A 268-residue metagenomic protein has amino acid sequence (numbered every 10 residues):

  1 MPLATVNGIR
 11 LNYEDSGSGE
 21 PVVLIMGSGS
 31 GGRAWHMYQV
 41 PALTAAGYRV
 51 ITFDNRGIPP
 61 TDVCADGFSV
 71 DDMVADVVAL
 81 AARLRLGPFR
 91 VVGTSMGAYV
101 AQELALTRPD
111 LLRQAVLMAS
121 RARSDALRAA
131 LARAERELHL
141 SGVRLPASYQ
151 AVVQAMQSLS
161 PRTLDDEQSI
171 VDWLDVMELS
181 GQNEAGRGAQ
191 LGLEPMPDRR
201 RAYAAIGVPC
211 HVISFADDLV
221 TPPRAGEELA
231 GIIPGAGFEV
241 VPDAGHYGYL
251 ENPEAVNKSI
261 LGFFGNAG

Functional and structural regions predicted by a protein language model:
V6-D62: Conserved HGGG/HGGXW glycine-rich cap/lid loop of the alpha/beta-hydrolase fold
I51-V92: Active-site loop/oxyanion-hole signature of alpha/beta-hydrolase fold enzymes
G93, G97, A101: Gly/Ala-rich beta-loop-alpha elbow adjacent to hydrolase catalytic centers
Q102, L106, R113-V143: Flexible "cap/lid" loop of the alpha/beta hydrolase fold
A147-A202: Conserved alpha/beta-hydrolase catalytic His-Asp/Glu region
I206, V212-S214: Short beta-strand/loop motif that positions the catalytic acidic residue of the alpha/beta-hydrolase fold
D217-T221: Acidic catalytic loop of the alpha/beta-hydrolase fold
A236-G268: Catalytic active-site module of serine/aspartate enzymes centered on a nucleophile-bearing elbow/loop
